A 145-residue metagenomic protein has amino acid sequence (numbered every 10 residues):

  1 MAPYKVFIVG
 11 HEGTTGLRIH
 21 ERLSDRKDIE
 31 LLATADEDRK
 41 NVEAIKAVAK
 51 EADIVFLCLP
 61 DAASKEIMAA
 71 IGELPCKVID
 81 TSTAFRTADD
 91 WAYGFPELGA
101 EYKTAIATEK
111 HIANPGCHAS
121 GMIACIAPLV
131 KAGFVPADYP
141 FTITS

Functional and structural regions predicted by a protein language model:
M1-S145: N-terminal Rossmann-like NAD(P) cofactor-binding subdomain of oxidoreductases, focused on the glycine-rich
